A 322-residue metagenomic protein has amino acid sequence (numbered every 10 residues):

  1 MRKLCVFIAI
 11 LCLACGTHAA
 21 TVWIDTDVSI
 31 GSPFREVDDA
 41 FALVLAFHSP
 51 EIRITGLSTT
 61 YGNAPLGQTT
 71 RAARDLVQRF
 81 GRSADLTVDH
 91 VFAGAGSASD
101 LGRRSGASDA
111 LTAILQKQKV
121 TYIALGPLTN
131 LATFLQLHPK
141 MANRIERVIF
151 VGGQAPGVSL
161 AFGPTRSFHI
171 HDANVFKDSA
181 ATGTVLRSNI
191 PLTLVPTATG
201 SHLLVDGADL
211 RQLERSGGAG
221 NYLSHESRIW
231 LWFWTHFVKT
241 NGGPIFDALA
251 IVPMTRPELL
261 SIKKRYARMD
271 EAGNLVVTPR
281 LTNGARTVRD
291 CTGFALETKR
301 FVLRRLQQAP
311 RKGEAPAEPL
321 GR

Functional and structural regions predicted by a protein language model:
M1-L4: Positively charged n-region of N-terminal signal peptides that target proteins for export
V6-I8: Sec-dependent N-terminal signal peptides
L11-C12, G126: Hydrophobic, well-ordered secondary-structure segments that either form specific early membrane-associated helices used
A14-G16: N-terminal signal peptide c-region/cleavage motif recognized by signal peptidases
A20-G56, T60-R71, A84-T87, A98-G200 (+1 more regions): Active-site histidine-anchored catalytic micro-motif
A20-T21, F41-S49, R53, A173-F176 (+2 more regions): Conformational coupling and interaction surfaces
I24, P65-Q116, T121, E271-V277 (+3 more regions): Metal-dependent C-N hydrolase catalytic cores
F80-G81, H138, T255: A broad structural signal for alpha-helix termini and local helix breaks/kinks
